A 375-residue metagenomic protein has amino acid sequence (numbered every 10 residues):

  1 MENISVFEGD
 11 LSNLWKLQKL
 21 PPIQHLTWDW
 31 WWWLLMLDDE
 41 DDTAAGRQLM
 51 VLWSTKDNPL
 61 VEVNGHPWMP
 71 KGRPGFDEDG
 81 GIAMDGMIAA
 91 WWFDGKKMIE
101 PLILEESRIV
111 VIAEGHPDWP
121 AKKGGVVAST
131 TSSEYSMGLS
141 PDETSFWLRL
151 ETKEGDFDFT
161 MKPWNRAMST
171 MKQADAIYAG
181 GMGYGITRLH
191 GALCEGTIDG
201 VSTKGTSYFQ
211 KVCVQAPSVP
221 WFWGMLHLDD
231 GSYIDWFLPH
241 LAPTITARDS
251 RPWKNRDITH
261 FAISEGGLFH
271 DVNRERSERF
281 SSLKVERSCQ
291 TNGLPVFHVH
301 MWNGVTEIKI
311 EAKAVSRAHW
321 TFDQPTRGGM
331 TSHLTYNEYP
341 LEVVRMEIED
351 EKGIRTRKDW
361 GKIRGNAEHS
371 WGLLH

Functional and structural regions predicted by a protein language model:
M1-H375: Structured soluble/peripheral alpha/beta segments that form catalytic or ligand/cofactor-binding pockets
